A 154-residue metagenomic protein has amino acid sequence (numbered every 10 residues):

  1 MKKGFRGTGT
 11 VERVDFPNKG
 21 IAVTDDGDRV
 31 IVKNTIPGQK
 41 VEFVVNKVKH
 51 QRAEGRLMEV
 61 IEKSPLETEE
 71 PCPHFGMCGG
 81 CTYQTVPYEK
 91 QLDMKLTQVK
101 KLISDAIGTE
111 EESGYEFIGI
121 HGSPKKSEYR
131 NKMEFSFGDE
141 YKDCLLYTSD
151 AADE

Functional and structural regions predicted by a protein language model:
M1-H74, E111: Terminal RNA-binding accessory module
D15, D143-L145: Short, flexible loop/turn motifs enriched in small residues
K63, E67, C78, Y115 (+1 more regions): Residue-level signal for pocket-adjacent positions within structured domains
E69-V86: Local cysteine-cluster metal-coordination motifs and their immediate loop/turn environment, predominantly Fe-S cluster
Y83, P87-I107, Y115: A gly/proline- and charged-residue-enriched helix-loop-helix capping module
Y115-K142: Composition-driven low-complexity segments enriched in polar/acidic and proline residues
Y147-E154: Conserved small/polar residues in nucleotide/adenosyl-binding loops
